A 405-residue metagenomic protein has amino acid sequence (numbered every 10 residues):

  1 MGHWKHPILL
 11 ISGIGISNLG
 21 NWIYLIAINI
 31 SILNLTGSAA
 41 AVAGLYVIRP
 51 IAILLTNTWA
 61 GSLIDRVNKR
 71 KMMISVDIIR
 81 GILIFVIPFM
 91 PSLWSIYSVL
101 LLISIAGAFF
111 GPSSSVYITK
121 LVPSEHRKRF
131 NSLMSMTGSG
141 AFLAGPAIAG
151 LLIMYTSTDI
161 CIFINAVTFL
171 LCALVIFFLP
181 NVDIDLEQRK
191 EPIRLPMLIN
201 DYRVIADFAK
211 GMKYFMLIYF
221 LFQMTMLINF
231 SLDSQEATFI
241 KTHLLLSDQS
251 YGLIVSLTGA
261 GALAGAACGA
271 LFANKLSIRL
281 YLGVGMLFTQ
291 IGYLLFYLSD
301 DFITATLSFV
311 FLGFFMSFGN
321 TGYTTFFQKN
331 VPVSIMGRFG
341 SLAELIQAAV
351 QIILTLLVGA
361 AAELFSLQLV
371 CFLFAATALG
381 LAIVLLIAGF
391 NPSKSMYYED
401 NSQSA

Functional and structural regions predicted by a protein language model:
M1-I51, M212-S256: Helix-loop boundary and gating motifs at the non-cytosolic
M1-P7, V182-Y219: Juxtamembrane intracellular "pre-TM" segments in multi-pass secondary transporters
G15, W94-F109, T304-F318: Hydrophobic core of transmembrane alpha-helices in multi-pass small-molecule transporters, especially MFS/SLC-type
N29-L35, I87-F89, A144-I164, T242-H243 (+1 more regions): Transmembrane alpha-helix termini and helix-breaking/packing motifs in multi-pass membrane transporters
T36, N68, M90-P91, S299-D300: Helix-breaking motifs and short loop linkers at transmembrane-helix boundaries and internal kinks in secondary membrane
L45-I48, L55-W59, R70-M72, V76 (+3 more regions): C-terminal transmembrane bundle of multi-pass solute transporters/carriers
L100-F142: Cytoplasmic helix-loop-helix junction between adjacent transmembrane helices in 12-TM secondary transporters
V116, K120, I162-I193, I387-E399: Helix-loop junctions on the cytosolic side of multi-pass membrane transporters, especially the intracellular loop
